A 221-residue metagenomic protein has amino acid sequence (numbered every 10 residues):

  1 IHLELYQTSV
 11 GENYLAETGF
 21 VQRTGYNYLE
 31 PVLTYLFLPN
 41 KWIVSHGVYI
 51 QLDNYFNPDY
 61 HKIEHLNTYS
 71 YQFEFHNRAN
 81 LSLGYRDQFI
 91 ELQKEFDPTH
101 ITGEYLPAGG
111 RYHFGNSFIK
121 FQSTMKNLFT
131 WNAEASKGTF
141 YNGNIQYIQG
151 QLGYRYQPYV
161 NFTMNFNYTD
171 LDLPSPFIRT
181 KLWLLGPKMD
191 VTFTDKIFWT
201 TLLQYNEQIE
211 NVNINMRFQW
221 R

Functional and structural regions predicted by a protein language model:
I1-R221: Exposed, low-structure sequence patches enriched in small/polar residues
